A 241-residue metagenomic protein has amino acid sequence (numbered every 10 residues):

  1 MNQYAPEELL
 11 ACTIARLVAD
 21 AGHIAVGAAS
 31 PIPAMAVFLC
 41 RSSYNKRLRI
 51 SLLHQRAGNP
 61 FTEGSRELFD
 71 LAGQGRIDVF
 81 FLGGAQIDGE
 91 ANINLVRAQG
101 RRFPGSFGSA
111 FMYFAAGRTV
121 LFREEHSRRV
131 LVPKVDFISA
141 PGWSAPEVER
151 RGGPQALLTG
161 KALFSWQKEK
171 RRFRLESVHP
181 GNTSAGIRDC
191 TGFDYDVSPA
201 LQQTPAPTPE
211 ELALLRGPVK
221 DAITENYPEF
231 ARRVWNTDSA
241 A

Functional and structural regions predicted by a protein language model:
M1-A25, G153-L158, A162-R172, D194-A241: Intrinsically disordered, low-complexity segments enriched in small residues
M1-S65, R76: N-terminal active-site beta-alpha-beta segment that forms phosphate/nucleotide-binding and substrate-recognition loops
N2, N45, N59, N92-N94 (+3 more regions): Detector for Asparagine
C12, R16, F38, D70 (+2 more regions): Charged/polar, solvent-exposed surface patches and flexible loops
Y44-L53, G75, S106-F107, V178 (+1 more regions): Short, Lys/Arg-enriched charge-dense amphipathic segments
H54-F61, G83, M112-A116, N226-A241: Short, surface-exposed, charge-dense and proline/glycine-enriched linear segments
G58-L214: Conserved phosphate- and dinucleotide-binding cores of soluble alpha/beta proteins, encompassing both enzyme active
